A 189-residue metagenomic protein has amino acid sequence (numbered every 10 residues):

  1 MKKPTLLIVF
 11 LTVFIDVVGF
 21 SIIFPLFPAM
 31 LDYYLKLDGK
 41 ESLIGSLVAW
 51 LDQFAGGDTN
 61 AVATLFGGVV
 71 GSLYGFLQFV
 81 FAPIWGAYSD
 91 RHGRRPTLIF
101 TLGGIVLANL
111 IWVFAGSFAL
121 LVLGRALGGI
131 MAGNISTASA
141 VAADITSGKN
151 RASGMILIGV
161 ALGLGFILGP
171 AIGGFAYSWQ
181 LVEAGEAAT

Functional and structural regions predicted by a protein language model:
K3-S46: Pair of pore-lining "gating" transmembrane helices in MFS-fold secondary transporters
F14, A108, A119-G133: Hydrophobic core of transmembrane alpha-helices in multi-pass small-molecule transporters, especially MFS/SLC-type
M30-F79: Extracellular/periplasmic helix-loop-helix junction of adjacent transmembrane segments in MFS-like secondary
G71, G75, L102, S153-G163: Small-residue-rich transmembrane alpha-helices and their cytosolic helix-loop interfaces in multi-pass secondary
G71-P83, G133, F166-I167: Residue-level signature of mid-helix packing/kink "hotspots" within the transmembrane helices of 12-pass Major
F79-F118: Conserved MFS/SLC helix-loop-helix module at the cytosolic interface between two early adjacent transmembrane helices
G124-L162: Cytoplasmic helix-loop-helix junction between adjacent transmembrane helices in 12-TM secondary transporters
I158-T189: Helix-loop-helix hairpin linking two adjacent transmembrane segments in secondary transporters
